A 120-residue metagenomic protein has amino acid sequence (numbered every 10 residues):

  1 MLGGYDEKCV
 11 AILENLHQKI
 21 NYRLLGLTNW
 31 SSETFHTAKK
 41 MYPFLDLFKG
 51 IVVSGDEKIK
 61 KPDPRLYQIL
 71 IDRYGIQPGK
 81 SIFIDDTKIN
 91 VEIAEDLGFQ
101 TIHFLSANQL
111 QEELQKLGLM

Functional and structural regions predicted by a protein language model:
M1-L25, P64, A107: Short, acidic loop-to-helix structural element flanking the phosphoryl-transfer center in phosphate-processing enzymes
W30-E33, E57-K58, K88-I89: Short, solvent-exposed loop/turn segments at secondary-structure junctions
F35-Y42: Distinct, well-ordered alpha-helical segments
D46-G50, P78-S81: Short acidic capping loops at alpha-helix termini that bridge into adjacent secondary structure
G50-K58: His/Asp/Glu-enriched short active-site or ligand-binding loop at hydrolase and phosphoryl-transfer sites
K60-K88: Conserved Lys-Pro-Asp/Glu-containing loop-to-beta segment of HAD-superfamily phosphomonoesterases, centered on
P78-L114: Acidic, Mg2+-coordinating phosphoryl-transfer loop and its flanking beta/alpha structural elements, shared across
